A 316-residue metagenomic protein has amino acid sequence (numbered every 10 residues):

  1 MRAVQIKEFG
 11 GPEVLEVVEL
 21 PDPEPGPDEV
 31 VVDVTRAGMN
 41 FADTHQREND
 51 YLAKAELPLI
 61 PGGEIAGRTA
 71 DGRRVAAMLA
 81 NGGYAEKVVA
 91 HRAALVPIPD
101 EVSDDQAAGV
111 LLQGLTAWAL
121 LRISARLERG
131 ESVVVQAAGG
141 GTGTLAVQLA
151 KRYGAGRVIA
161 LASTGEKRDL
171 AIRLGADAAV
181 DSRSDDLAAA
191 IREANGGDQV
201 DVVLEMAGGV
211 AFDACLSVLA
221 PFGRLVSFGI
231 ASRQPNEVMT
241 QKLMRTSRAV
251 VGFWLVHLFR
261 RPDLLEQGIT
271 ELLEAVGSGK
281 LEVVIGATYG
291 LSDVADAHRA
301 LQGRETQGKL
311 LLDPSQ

Functional and structural regions predicted by a protein language model:
P21-M39, E48-G82, V89: Glycine-rich beta-strand-centered segment in the early N-terminal region that forms part of a ligand/cofactor-binding
H45, E56, P61-E64, R74-G139: NAD(P)H dinucleotide-binding glycine-rich loop of Rossmann-like/cofactor-binding domains, especially the beta1-alpha1
A76, V203-L204: N-terminal Rossmann-like NAD(P) cofactor-binding module of classical short-chain dehydrogenase/reductase
G83-A85, A162-L170, P235-T240: Short, glycine/polar-rich helix-capping loops at beta-to-alpha or helix-loop-helix junctions that flank or form
A108-S184: Mid-domain Rossmann-like dinucleotide-binding core that forms the NAD(H)/NADP(H) cofactor-binding site
A155, V210-K280, D313-Q316: Glycine-rich phosphate-binding loop and adjacent beta-alpha segment of Rossmann(oid) nucleotide-cofactor-binding
L187-G197: Short amphipathic alpha-helix with an adjacent loop that forms part of the alpha/beta core around
G197, L273, K280-A287, A295-Q316: C-terminal capping/lid region of NAD(P)-dependent oxidoreductase domains
